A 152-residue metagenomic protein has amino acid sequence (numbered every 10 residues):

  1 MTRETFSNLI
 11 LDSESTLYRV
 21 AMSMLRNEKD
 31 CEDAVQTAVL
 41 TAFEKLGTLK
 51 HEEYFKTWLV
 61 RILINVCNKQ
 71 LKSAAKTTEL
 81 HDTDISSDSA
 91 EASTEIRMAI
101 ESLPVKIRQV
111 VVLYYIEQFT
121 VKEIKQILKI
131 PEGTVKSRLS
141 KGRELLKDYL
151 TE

Functional and structural regions predicted by a protein language model:
M1-R19, E32: A short, charge-rich alpha-helical start-of-domain segment used by transcription regulators
E14, M22, V39-F43, E53-L71: Σ70-family region 2.3-2.4 aromatic/basic alpha-helix that recognizes the −10 promoter and nucleates DNA melting
L17, A21, C31-A42, I62 (+3 more regions): Short, small-hydrophobic-rich alpha-helical interface motif
Y18, V39, P104, R108 (+1 more regions): C-terminal flanking helix
G47-K50, R61-L80, K141: Arg/Lys-rich amphipathic alpha helix in sigma70-family domain 2
I64, L128-E152: DNA-recognition helix of helix-turn-helix
K69, S73-E101, T120: Internal acidic/polar
V110-Y114: A short pre-motif secondary-structure segment
